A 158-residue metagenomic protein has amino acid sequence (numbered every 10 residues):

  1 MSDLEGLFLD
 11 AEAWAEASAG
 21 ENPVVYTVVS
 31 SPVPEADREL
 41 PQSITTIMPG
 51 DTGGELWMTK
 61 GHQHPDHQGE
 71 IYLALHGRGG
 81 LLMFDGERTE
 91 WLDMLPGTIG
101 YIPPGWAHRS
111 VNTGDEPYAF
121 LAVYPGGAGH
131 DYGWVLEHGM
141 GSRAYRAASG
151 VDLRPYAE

Functional and structural regions predicted by a protein language model:
M1-M94, T113-Y118, V123-E158: Active-site region of the double-stranded beta-helix
G80, I99-G100, P104-R109, G129: Histidine-centered metal-chelating micro-motifs
